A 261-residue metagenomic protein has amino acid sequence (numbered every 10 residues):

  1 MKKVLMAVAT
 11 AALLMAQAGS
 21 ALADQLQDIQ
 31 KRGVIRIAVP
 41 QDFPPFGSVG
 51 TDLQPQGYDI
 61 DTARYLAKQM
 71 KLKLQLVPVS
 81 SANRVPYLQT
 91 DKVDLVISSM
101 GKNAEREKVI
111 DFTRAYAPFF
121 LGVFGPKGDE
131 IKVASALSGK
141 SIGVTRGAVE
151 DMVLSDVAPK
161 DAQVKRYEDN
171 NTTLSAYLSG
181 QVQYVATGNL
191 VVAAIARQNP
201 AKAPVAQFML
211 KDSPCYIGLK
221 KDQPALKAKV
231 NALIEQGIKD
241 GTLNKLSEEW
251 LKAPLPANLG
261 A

Functional and structural regions predicted by a protein language model:
D24, V149-R166, A203-A206, E235-A261: Ligand-binding clefts/hinges and TM-proximal coupling segments of bilobed small-molecule sensing domains
D24-S99, D240: Extracytoplasmic small-molecule ligand-binding "clamshell" domains of the periplasmic binding protein/Venus flytrap
S48-T51, A63-L72, A134, E150-Y167 (+2 more regions): Ligand-binding cleft/hinge of the Venus flytrap
I60-Q69, S135, K140-S141, R146-V149 (+1 more regions): Extended ligand-binding regions for polar small-molecule ligands
R64, K68, K73-A136, A203-P204 (+1 more regions): Acidic, polar ligand-binding/catalytic clefts
Q75-P86, K165-S175, S179, L190 (+1 more regions): Short helix-initiation/N-cap motifs at beta->coil->alpha
N83, M100-K108, V153-D156, L178 (+1 more regions): A ligand-binding cleft/hinge motif common to bilobed small-molecule-binding domains
A117-G125, A193-N231, E235, A253-A261: Periplasmic-binding protein-like
